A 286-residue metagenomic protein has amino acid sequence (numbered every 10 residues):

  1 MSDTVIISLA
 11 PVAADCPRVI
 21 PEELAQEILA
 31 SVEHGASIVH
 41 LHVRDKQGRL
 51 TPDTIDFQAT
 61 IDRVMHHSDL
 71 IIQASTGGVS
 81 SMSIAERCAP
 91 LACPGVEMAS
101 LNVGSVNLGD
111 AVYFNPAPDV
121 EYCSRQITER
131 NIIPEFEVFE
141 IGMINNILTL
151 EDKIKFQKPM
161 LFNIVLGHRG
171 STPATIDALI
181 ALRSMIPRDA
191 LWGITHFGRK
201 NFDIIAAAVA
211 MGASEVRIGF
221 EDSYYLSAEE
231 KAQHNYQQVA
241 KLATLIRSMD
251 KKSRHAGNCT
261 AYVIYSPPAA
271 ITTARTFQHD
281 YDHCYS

Functional and structural regions predicted by a protein language model:
L9-Q26, S75-I84, L108-Y113, G170-S171 (+1 more regions): Active-site mouth loops of central-metabolism enzymes
I20-Q26, I38-G48, I71: Histidine-centered catalytic micro-motifs
L24, S31, H42, A99 (+3 more regions): Conserved, mostly hydrophobic/aromatic
A25, T51-N115: Active-site beta->alpha loop and helix N-cap motifs at the rims of alpha/beta catalytic domains
S37-T60, L108, V165-L166, S223-S227: Glycine-rich, proline-tolerant flexible connector loops at the mouths of alpha/beta enzymes
R49-S75, Y122-E129, A181-D189, Y236-I246 (+1 more regions): Alpha-helix-loop-beta-strand connector modules within alpha/beta enzyme cores
M98-F220, H234-Q237: Catalytic alpha/beta core domains of metabolic enzymes, predominantly
I186-S286: C-terminal alpha-helical cap/extension of soluble enzyme domains
